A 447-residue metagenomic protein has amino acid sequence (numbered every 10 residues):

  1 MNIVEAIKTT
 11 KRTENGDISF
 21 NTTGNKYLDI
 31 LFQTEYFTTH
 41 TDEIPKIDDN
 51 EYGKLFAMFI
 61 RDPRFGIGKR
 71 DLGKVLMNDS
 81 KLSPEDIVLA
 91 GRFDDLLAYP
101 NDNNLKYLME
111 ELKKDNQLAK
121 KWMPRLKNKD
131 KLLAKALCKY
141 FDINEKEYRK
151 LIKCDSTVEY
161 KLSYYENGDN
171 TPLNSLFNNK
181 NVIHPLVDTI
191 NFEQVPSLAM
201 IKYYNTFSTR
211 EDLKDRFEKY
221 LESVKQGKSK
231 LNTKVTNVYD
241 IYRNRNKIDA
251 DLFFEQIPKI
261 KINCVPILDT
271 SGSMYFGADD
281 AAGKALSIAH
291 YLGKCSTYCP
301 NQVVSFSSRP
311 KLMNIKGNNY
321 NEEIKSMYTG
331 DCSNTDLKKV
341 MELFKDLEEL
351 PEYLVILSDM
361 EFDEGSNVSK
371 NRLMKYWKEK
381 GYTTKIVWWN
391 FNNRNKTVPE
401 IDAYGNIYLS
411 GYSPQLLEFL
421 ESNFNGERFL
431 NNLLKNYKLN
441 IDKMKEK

Functional and structural regions predicted by a protein language model:
M1-K284, K294-K447: Long lumenal/extracellular ectodomains of secretory and single-pass membrane proteins
